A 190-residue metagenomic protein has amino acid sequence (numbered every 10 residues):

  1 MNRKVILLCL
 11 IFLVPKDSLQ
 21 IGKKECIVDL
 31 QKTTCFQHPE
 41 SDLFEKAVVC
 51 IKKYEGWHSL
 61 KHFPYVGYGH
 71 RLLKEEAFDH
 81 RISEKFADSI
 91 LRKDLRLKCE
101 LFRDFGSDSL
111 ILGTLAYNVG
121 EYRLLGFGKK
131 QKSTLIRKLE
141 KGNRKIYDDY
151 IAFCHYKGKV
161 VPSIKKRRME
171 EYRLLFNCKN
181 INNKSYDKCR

Functional and structural regions predicted by a protein language model:
N2, L7-W57, H70-E75, I82-L101 (+1 more regions): Long, amphipathic alpha-helical surface segments
K46, K61-F63, S107: Extracytoplasmic
K61-F63, T114, K165: N-terminal hydrophobic or amphipathic segments with adjacent small-residue motifs that include Sec signal peptides
H62-F63, E76-D79: Short, glycine/acidic-enriched capping/hinge loops at junctions between secondary-structure elements
F63-V66, H70: Early exported N-terminus immediately downstream of N-terminal targeting peptides
F102-D108: Structural motif
S109-R123: Short N-proximal segments of mature Sec-exported proteins
